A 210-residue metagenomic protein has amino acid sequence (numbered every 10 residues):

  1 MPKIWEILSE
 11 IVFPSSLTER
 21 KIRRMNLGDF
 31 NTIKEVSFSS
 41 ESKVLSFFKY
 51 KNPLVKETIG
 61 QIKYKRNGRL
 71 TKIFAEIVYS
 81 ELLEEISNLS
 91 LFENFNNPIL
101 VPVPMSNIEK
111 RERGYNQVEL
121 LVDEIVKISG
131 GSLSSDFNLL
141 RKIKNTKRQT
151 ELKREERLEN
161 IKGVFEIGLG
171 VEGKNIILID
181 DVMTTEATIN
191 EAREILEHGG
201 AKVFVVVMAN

Functional and structural regions predicted by a protein language model:
M1-N210: Glycine-rich phosphate/pyrophosphate-handling loop used in enzymes and phosphotransfer proteins
